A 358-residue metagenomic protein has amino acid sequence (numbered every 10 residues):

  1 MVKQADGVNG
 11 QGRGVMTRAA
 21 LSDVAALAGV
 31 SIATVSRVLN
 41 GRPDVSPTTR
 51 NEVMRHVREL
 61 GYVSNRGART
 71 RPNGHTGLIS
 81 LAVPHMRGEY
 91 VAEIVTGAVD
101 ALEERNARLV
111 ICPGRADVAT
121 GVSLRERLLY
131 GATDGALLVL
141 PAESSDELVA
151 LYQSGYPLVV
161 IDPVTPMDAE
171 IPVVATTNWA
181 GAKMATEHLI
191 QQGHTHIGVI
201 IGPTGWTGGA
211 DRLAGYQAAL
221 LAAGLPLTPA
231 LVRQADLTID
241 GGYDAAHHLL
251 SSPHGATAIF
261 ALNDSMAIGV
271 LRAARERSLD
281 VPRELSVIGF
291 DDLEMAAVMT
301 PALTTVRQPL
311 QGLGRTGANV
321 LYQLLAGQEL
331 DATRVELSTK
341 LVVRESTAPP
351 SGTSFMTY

Functional and structural regions predicted by a protein language model:
M1-G10, V15-M16, G74-E187, Q191 (+2 more regions): Alpha-helical recognition/docking segments in bacterial nutrient-uptake and carbohydrate-utilization systems
M1-H75, T357: N-terminal helix-turn-helix DNA-binding module of bacterial transcription factors
I32-R37, R71-R87, H188, H196-P203: Short beta-strand segments enriched in small/hydrophobic residues
R66, P84-E93, I111-T120, P163 (+7 more regions): Hinge/beta->alpha junction and helix N-cap segments in small-molecule ligand-binding domains
A132-L140, G198-I201, V232, P253-N263 (+1 more regions): Periplasmic-binding protein-like
T195-H196, L227-L231, V281-S286: Short acidic capping loops at alpha-helix termini that bridge into adjacent secondary structure
H247-H248, S252-Y358: Flexible loop/turn connectors
